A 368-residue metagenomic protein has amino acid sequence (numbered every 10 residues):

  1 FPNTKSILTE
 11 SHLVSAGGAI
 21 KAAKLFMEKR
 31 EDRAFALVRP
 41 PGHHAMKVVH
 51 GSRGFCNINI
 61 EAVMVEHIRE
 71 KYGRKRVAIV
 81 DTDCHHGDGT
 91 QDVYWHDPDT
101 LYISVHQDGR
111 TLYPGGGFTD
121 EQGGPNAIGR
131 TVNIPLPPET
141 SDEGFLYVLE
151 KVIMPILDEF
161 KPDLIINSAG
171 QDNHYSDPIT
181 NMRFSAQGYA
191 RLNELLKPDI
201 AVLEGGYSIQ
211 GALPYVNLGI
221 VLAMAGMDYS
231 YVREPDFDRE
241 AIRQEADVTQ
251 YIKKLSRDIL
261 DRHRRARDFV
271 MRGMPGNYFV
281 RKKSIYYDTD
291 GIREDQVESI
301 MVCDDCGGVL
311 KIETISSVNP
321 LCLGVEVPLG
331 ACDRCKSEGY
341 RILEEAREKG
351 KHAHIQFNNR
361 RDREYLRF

Functional and structural regions predicted by a protein language model:
F1-F368: A general "terminal functional-core" signal
